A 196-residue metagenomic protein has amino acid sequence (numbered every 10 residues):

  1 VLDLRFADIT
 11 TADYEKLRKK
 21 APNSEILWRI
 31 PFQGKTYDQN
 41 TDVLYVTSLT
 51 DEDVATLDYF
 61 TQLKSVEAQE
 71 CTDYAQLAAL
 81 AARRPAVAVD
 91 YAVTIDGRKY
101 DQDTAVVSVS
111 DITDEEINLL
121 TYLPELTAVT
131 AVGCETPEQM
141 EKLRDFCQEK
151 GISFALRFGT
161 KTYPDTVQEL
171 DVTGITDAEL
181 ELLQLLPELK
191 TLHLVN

Functional and structural regions predicted by a protein language model:
V1-T10, A21-A75, A82-E138, D145-L182 (+1 more regions): Concave beta-strand-loop units of leucine-rich repeat
